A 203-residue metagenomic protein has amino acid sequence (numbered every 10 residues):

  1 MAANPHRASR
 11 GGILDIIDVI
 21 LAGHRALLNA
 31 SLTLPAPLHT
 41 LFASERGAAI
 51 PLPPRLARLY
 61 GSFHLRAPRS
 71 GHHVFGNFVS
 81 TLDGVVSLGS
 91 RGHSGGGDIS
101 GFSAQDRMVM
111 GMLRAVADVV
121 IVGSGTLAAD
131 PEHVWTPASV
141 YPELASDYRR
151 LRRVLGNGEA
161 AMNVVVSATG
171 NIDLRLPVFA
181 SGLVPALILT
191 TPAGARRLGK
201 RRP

Functional and structural regions predicted by a protein language model:
M1, I13-I16: Short hydrophobic transmembrane-like helices used for membrane targeting/insertion
A2-A8: Extreme N-terminal basic, low-complexity initiation segments that serve as generic localization/processing leaders
A8-R10, L21: Intrinsically disordered, low-complexity segments enriched in small/polar residues
G11-L14, R25: N-terminal targeting/anchoring "stem" of glycan-biosynthesis enzymes
D18, G23-L82, S87-P203: Active-site ligand-binding patch in enzyme domains
